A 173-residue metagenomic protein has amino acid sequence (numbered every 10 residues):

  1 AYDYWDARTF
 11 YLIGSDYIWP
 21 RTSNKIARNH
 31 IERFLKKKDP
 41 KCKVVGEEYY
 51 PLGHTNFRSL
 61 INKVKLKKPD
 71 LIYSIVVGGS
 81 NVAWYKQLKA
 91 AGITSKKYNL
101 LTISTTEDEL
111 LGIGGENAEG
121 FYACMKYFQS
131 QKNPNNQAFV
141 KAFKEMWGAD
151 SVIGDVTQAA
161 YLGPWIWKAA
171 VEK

Functional and structural regions predicted by a protein language model:
A1, G163-K168: Periplasmic solute-binding protein
A1-A91, S130-N136: Extracellular/periplasmic Venus flytrap/periplasmic-binding protein
W5, W167-E172: Short, hydrophobic alpha-helical segments
R21, G78, T157-W165: An alpha-helix initiation/capping motif
P51-T55, S104, K173: Short, exposed beta-strand "edge-strand" segments with a Pro/Gly-rich flavor and a Y/T-containing core
Q87-L162, E172: Extracellular/periplasmic periplasmic-binding protein-like sensory domains
